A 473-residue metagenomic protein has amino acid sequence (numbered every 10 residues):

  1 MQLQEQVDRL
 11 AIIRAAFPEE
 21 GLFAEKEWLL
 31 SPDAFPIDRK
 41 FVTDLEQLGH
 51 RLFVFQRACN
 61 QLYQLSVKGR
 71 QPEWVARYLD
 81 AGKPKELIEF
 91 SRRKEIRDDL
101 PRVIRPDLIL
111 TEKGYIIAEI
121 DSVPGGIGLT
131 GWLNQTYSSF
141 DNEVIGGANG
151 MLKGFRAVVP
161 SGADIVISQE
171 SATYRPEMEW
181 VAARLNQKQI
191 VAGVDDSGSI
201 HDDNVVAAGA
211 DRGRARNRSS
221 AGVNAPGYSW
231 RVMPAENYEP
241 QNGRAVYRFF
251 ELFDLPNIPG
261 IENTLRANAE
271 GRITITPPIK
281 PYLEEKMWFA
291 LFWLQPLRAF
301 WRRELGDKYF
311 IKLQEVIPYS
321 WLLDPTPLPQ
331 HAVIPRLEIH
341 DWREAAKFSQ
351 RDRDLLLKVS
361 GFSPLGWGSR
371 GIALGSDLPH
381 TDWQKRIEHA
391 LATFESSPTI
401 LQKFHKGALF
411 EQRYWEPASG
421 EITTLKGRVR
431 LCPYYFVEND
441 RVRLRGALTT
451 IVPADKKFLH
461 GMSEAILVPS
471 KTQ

Functional and structural regions predicted by a protein language model:
M1-Q473: Preference for protein termini
